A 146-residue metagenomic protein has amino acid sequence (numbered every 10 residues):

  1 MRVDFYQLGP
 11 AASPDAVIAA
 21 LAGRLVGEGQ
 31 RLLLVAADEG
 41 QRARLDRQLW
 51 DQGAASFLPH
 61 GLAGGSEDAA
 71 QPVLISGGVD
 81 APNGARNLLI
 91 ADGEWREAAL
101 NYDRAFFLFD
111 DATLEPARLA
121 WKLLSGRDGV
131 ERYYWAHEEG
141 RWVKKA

Functional and structural regions predicted by a protein language model:
M1-F5, G23-R31, L100, L119-D128 (+1 more regions): ASCE RecA-like P-loop NTPase motor cores that couple ATP hydrolysis to mechanical translocation on nucleic acids
M1-L45: Long, hydrophobic N-terminal alpha-helical segment
G9-P10, V35-E39, I90-E94, F109-D111: Structural motif
D15-A16, N83-E97: An N-terminal amphipathic alpha-helical segment
L21-R24, Q48-G53, A105-F106, W121-S125: Short, solvent-exposed amphipathic alpha-helical segments in soluble enzyme and RNA/protein-processing domains
Q30-L34, A85-L88, D103-F107: Hydrophobic beta-strand segments of well-ordered beta-sheets in folded domains
R47-R86: Helix-adjacent hinge/juxtasegments
D103-A146: Glycine-rich, aromatic-bearing surface loops/beta-hairpins
